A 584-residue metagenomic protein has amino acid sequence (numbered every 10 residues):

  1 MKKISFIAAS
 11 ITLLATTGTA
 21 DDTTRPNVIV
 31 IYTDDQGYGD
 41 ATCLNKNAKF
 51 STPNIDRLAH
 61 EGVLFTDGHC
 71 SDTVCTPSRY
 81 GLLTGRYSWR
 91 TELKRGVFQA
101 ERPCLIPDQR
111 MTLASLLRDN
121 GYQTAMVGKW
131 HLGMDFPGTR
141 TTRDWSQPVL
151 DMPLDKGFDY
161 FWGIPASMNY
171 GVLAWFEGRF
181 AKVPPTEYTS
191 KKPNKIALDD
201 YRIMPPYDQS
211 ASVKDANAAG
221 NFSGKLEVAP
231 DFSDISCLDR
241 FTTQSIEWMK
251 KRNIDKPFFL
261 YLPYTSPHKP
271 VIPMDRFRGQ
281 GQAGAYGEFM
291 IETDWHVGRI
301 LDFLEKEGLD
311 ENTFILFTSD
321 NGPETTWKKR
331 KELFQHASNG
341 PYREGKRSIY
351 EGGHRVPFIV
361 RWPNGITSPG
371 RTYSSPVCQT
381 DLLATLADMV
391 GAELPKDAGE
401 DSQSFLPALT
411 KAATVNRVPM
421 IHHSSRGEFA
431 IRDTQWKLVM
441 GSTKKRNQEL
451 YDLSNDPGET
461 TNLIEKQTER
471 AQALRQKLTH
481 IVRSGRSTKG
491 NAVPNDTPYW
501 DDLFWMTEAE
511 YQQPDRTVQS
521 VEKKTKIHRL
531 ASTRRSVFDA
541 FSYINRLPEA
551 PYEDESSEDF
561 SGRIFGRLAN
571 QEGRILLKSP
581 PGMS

Functional and structural regions predicted by a protein language model:
D21-P26, T33, G37-Y38, L64 (+7 more regions): Long, internal low-complexity/basic segments
T24-I29, E61-T66, D119-A125, K156-D159 (+5 more regions): Loop/turn elements at helix/coil->beta-strand transitions in domains of secreted/extracellular proteins
V30, G37-M126, L132-D144, F158 (+2 more regions): Active-site segment of extracytoplasmic enzymes that catalyze sulfate/phosphate-ester chemistry
L44-A48, L64-R86, M126-G138, I164-N169 (+5 more regions): Short, solvent-exposed turn/loop segments enriched in Gly/Ser/Thr/Pro and often Arg
N47-T52, H69-V74, A100-M111, K191-P193 (+8 more regions): A short beta-strand-to-alpha-helix junction
T139-T142, S146-M168, V183-P184, P323-E351 (+6 more regions): C-terminal cap/loop subdomain of S1 sulfatases and analogous C-terminal strand-loop tails that border
G171-V172, F176-A181, Y188, N221 (+3 more regions): Active-site His/acidic residue clusters
P257-F258, P263, E292-R330: Metal-dependent active-site segment of extracytoplasmic phospho-/sulfohydrolases and closely related
